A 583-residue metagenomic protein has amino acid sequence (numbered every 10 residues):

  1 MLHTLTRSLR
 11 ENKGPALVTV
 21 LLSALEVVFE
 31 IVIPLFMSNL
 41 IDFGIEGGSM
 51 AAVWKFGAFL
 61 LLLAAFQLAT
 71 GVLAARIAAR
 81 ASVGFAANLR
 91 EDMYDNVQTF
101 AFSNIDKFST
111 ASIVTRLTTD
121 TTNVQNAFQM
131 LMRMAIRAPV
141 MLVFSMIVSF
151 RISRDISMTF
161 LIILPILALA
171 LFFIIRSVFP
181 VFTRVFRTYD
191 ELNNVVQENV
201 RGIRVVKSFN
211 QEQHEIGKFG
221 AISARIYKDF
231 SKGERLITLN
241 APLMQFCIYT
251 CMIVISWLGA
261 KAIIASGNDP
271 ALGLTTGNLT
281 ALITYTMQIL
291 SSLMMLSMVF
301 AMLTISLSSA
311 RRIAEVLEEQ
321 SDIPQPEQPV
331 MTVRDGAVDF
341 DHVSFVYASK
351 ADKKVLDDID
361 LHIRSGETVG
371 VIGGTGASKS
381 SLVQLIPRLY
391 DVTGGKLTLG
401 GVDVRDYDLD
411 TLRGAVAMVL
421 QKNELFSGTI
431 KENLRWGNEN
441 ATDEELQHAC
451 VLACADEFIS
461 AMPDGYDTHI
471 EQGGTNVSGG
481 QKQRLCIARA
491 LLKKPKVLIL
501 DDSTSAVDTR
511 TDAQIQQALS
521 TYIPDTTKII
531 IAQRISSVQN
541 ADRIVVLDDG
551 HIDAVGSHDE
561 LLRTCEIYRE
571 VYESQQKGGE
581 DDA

Functional and structural regions predicted by a protein language model:
M1-E30, M37, I45-F56, F66 (+15 more regions): Membrane-integrated ABC transporters
E11, P15-V27, F59-L60, A69 (+2 more regions): Transmembrane helices of ABC transporter permease
E11-K13, T99-S103, T119-M132, I136 (+6 more regions): An intracellular "coupling" helix at the cytosolic face of ABC transporter transmembrane type-1 domains
L21-L22, F29-D42, L63-T110, V114 (+10 more regions): Juxtamembrane helix-loop junctions of ABC transporter transmembrane domains
S49-V53, A58, V148-I162, K232-R312 (+1 more regions): Helix-loop-helix
M93, V97, V206, I313 (+1 more regions): Helix-loop junctions and hydrophobic alpha-helical segments within the transmembrane domains of large membrane
V97, F219, I313, F340-H342: Conserved catalytic Walker-motif region of ABC-type ATPase nucleotide-binding domains
M331-A583: ABC-type nucleotide-binding domain
